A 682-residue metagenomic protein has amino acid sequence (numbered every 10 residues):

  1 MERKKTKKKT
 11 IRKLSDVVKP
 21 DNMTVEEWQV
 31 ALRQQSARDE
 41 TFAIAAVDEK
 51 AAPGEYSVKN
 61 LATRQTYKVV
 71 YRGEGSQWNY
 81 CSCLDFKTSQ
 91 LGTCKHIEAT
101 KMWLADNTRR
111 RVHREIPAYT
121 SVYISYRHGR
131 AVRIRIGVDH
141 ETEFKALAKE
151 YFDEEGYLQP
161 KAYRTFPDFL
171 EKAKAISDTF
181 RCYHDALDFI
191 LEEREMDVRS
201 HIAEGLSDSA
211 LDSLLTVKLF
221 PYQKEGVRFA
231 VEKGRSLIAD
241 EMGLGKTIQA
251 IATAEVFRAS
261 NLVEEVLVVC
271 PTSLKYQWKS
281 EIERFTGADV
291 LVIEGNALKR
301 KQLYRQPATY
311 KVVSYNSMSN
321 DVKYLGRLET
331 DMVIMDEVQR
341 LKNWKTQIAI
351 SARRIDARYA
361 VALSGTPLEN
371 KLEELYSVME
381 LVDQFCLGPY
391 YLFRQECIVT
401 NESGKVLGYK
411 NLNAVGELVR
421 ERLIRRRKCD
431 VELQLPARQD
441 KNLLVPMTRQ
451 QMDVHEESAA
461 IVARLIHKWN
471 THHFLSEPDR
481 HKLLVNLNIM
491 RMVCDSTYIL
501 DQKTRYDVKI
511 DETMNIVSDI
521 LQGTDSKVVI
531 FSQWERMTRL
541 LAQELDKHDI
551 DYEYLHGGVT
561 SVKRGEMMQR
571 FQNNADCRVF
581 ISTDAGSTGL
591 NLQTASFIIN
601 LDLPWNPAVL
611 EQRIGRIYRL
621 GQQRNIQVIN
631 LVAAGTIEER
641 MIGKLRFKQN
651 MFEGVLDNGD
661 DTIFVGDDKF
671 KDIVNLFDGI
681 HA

Functional and structural regions predicted by a protein language model:
E2-W78, W103: Hydrophobic, aromatic-enriched, well-ordered structural segments
P20-E27, D48, R109-S236, L262 (+7 more regions): Charged, low-complexity
T63-P117: Short Cys/His-based metal-binding microdomains
L237, E241-L244, Q249-S280, Y359 (+1 more regions): Conserved SF1/SF2 helicase motif Ia
Q249-A254, R258-E265, L433-A459, T471-F580 (+2 more regions): Conserved Helicase C-terminal RecA-like lobe
L262-E265, K279-S280, R284-G287, P307 (+5 more regions): Conserved P-loop NTPase motor "coupling/switch" region that bridges the ATPase
V292-R300, Y315-N320, R340-T346, S532-R536 (+3 more regions): Conserved helicase motor
W605-I614, Y618-A682: A conserved SF2-helicase RecA2
